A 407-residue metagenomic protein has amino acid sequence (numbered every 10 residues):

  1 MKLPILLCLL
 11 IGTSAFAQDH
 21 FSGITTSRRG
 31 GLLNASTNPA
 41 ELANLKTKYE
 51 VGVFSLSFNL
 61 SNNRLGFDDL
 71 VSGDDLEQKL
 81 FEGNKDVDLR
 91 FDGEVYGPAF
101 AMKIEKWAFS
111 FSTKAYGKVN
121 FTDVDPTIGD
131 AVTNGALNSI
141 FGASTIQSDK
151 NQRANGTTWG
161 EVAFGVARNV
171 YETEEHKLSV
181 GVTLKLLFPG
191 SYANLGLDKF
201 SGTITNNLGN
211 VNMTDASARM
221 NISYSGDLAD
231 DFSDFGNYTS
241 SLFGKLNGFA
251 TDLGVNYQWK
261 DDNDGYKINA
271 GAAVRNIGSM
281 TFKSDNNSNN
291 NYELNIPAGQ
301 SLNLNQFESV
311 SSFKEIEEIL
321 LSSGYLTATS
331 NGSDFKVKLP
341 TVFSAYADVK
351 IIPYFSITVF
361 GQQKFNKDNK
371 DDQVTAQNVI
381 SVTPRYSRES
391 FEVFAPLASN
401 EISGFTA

Functional and structural regions predicted by a protein language model:
M1-S22, A347: Bacterial Sec-dependent N-terminal signal peptides
Q18-A407: Subset of outer-membrane beta-barrel
